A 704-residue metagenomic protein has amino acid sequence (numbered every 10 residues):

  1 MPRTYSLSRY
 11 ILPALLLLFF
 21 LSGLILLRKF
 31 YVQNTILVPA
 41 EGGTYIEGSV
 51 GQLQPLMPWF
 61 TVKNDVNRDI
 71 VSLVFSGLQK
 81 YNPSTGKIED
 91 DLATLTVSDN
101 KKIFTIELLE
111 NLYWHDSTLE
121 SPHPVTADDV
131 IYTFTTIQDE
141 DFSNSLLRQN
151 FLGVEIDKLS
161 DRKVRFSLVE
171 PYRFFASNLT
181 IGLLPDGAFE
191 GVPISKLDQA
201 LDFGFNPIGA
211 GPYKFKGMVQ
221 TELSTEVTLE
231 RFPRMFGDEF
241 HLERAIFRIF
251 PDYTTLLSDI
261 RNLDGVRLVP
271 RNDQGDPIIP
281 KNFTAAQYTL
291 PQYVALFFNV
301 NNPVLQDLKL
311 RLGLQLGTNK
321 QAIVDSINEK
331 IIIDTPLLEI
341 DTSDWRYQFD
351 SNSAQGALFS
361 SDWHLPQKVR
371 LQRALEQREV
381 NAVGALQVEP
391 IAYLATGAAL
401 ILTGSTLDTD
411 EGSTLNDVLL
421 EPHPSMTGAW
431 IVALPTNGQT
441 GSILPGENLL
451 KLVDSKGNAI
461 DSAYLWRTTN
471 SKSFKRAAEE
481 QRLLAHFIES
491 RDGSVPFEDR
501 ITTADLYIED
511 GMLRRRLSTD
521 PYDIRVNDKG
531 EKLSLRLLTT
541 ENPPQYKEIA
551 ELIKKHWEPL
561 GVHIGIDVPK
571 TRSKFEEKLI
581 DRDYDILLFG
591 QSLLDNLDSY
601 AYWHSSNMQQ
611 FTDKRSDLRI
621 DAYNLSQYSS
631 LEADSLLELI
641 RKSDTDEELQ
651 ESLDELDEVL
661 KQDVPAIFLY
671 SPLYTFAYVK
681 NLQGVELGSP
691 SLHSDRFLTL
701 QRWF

Functional and structural regions predicted by a protein language model:
L21-L24, R28-K29, G317-R346, S353 (+7 more regions): Detector for C-terminal structural segments
E41-Q52, I103-I106, V130-T133, V164-F166 (+5 more regions): Short, well-ordered beta-strand elements
G48-N100, T135, I208-G209: N-terminal lobe/hinge region of extracytoplasmic solute-binding protein
T94-F142, D259, V304-Q306, R311-G313: Aromatic- and charge-enriched surface segment that lines or borders ligand/interaction sites
N144-P193: Surface-exposed binding/hinge segments that line and control ligand-binding clefts or catalytic entry sites
T180-R244, T254-T255, S351-D362, R476-A485 (+1 more regions): Gly/Pro-rich hinge or "lid" segments in bacterial periplasmic/extracellular proteins
L201, R231-I278, L312, H563-G565: Ligand-site clamp/hinge motif
L386-K472: Ser/Thr-rich low-complexity repeats and stalk/linker segments
